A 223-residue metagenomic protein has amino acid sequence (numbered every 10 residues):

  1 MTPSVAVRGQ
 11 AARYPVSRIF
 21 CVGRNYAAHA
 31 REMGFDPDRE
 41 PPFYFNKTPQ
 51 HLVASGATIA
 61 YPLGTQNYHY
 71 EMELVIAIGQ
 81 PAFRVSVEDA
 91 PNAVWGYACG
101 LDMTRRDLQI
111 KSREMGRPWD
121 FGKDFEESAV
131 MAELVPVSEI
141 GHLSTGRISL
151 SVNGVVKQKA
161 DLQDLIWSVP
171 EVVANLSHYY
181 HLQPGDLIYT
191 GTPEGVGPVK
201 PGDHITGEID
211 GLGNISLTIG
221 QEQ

Functional and structural regions predicted by a protein language model:
M1-W95: Extended, compositionally biased flexible segments
M1-Y14, N25, H29-P37, A98 (+1 more regions): Catalytic-pocket segment enriched in acidic/His residues
